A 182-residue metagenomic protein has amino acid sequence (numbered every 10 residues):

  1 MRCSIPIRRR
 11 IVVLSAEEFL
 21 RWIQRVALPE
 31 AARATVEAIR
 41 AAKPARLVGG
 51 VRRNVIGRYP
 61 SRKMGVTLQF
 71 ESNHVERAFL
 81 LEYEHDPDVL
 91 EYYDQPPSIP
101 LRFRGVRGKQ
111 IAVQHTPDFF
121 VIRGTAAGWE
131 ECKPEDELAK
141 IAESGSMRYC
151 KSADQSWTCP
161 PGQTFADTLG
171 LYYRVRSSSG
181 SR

Functional and structural regions predicted by a protein language model:
M1-R182: Electrostatic, structured charged patches in enzyme active sites and in nucleic-acid/phosphate-binding
